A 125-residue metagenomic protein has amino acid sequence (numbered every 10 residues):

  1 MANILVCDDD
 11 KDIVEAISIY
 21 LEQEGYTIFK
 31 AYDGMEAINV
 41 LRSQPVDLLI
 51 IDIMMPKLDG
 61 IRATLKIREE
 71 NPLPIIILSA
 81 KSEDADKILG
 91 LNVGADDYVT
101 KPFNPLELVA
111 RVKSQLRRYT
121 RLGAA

Functional and structural regions predicted by a protein language model:
C7-D8, A31, L49, V99: Conserved sequence signature across two-component system core domains
E15-Q23: Charged docking surfaces used in two-component/phosphorelay signaling
G25-Y32, V40: Short hydrophobic/Thr-rich beta-strand motif most characteristic of the beta2 strand and flanking loop of CheY-like
K30, K57-L58, D84, N92: Residue-level signal for the "D+5" position in two-component response regulator receiver
Y32-E36, D59-R62, D86: Acidic catalytic/metal-coordinating carboxylates
S43-I50: Active-site beta3 strand of CheY-like receiver
I53-M55: Receiver (REC) domain active-site loop signature in two-component systems and cognate sites in sensor histidine kinases
L65, E69, P74-A125: Basic, amphipathic DNA-recognition helix from helix-turn-helix-like DNA-binding domains
